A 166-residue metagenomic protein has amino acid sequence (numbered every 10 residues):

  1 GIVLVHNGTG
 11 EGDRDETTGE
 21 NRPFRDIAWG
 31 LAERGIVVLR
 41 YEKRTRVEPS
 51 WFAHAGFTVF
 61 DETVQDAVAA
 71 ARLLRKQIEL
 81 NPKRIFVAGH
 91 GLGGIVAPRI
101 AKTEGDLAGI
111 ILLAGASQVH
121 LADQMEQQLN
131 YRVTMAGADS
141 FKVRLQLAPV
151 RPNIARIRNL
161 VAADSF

Functional and structural regions predicted by a protein language model:
V3-G30: Short, surface-exposed "cap/lid" segments of acyl-processing enzymes
L4, R25, W29, Q65-L73 (+2 more regions): Solvent-exposed, polar/charged alpha-helical surfaces in well-ordered, non-transmembrane soluble domains, broadly
V5-H6, Y41-K43, L113: Alpha/beta-hydrolase
T9-G12, R46-V47, Q118-V119: Active-site loop signature of alpha/beta-hydrolase-fold enzymes
D26-S50: Conserved alpha/beta-hydrolase
G56-I78: Alpha/beta-hydrolase active-site loop
L73-E79, K83-R132: Primarily recognizes the serine-hydrolase "nucleophile elbow" in alpha/beta-hydrolase and SGNH/GDSL folds
I111-F166: Accessory cap/linker subdomain of secreted extracellular hydrolases
